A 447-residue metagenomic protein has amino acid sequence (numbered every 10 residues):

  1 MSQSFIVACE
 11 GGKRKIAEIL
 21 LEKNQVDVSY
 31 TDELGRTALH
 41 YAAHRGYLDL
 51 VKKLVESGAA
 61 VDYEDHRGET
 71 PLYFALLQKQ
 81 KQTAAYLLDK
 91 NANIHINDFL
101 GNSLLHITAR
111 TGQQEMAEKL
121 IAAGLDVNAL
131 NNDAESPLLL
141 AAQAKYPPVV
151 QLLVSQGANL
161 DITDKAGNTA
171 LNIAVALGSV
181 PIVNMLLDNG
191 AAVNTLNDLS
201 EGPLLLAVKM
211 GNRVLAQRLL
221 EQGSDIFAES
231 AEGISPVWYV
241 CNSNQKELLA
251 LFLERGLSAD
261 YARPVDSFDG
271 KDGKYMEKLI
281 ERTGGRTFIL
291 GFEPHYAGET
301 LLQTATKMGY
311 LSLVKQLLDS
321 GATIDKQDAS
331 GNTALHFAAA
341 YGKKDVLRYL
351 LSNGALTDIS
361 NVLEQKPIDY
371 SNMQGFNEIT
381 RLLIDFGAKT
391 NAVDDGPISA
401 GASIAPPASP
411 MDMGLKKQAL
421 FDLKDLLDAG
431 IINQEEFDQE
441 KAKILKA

Functional and structural regions predicted by a protein language model:
M1-Y41, D422: N-terminal segments that cap or nucleate solenoid repeat domains
S2-S4, N189, Q222, E254-S258 (+5 more regions): Ankyrin-repeat-protein effector appendages
V7-K13, Y41-Y47, F74-Q80, I107-Q113 (+8 more regions): Ankyrin repeat A-helix N-terminal signature
K13-L21, Y47-V55, Q80-L88, Q113-I121 (+8 more regions): Ankyrin repeat structural motif
A60-T111, E135, L140: A generic tandem-repeat structural signature
